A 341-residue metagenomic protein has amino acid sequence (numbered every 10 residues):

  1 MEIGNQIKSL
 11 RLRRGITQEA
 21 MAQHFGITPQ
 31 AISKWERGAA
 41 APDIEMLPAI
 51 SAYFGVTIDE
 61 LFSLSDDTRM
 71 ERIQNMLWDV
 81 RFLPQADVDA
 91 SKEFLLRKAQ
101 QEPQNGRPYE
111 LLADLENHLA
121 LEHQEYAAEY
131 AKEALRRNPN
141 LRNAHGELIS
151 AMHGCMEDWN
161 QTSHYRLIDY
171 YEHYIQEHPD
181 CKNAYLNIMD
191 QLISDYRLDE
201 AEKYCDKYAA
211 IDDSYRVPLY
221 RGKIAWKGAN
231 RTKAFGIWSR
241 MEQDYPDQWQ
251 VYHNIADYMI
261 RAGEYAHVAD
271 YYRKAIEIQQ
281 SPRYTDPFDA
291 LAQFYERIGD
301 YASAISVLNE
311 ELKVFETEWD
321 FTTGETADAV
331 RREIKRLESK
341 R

Functional and structural regions predicted by a protein language model:
N5-M21, I298: Short basic helix-loop element that most often maps to the first helix and adjoining turn of HTH DNA-binding modules
G15-K34: Short alpha-helical DNA-recognition segment
E45-E60: DNA major-groove recognition helix of helix-turn-helix/homeodomain DNA-binding modules
R69-M76, E102-Y109, Q124, N138-H145 (+5 more regions): Generic helix N-cap/helix-start motif at coil->alpha-helix transitions
D79, L112-D114, L148, M152-C155 (+6 more regions): Structural register within alpha-helical repeat arrays
R81-E93, N117-E129, M156-D169, D190-E200 (+2 more regions): Helix-turn-helix repeat elements of alpha-solenoid scaffolds
L96-E102, K132-N140, Y171-P179, D206-S214 (+3 more regions): Solenoid-like repeat scaffolds
S303, V307-R341: Terminal, low-structured helical/coil segments at or just beyond the last alpha-helical repeat
